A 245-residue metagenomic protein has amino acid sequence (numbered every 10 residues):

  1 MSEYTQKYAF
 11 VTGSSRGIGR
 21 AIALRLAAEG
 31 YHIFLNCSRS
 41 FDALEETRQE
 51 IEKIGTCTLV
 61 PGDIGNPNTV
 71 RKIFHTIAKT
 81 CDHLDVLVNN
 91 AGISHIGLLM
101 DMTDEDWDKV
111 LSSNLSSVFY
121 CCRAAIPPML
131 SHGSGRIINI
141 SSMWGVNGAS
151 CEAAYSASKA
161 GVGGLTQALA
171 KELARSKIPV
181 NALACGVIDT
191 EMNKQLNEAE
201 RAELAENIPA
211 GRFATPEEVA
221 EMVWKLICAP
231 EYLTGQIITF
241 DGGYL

Functional and structural regions predicted by a protein language model:
Y8, S15-R16: Conserved glycine-rich cofactor-binding loop
E29-E46: Conserved glycine-rich Rossmann-like NAD(P)H-binding loop of the short-chain dehydrogenase/reductase
L98-L99, D106-L111, L204: Substrate-binding pocket helix/loop in short-chain dehydrogenase/reductase
F119, S134, I178, R212-F240: C-terminal substrate-recognition "lid" of short-chain dehydrogenase/reductases
C122, S158, T166: Active-site helix of classical SDR
P127, K171-R175: Alpha-helical segment proximal to the catalytic Tyr-Lys
S142: Residue(s) in the substrate-gating loop at a strand-loop-helix junction that position the organic substrate next
